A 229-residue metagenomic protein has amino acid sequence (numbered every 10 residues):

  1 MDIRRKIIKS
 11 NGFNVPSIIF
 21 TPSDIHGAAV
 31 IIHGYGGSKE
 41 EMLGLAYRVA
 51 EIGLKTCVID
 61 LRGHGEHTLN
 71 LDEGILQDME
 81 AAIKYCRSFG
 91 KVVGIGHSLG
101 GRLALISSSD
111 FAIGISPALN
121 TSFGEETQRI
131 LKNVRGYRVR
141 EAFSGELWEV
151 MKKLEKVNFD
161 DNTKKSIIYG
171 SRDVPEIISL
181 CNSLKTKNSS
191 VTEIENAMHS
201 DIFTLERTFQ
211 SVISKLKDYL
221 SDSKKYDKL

Functional and structural regions predicted by a protein language model:
M1-P22: N-terminal cap/lid segment of alpha/beta-hydrolase-fold proteins
H26, G34-G37: Active-site glycine-rich loops that stabilize anionic/oxyanionic intermediates across multiple enzyme folds
V30-G34, Y169-G170: The conserved beta1-alpha1 loop
G36, D60-G65, L119, M198-H199: Alpha/beta-hydrolase active-site loop signature
E41, N70-R87: Alpha/beta-hydrolase active-site loop
A46-E66: Conserved alpha/beta-hydrolase
I95-A104: Gly/Ala-rich beta-loop-alpha elbow adjacent to hydrolase catalytic centers
S109-L229: The alpha/beta-hydrolase serine catalytic core
